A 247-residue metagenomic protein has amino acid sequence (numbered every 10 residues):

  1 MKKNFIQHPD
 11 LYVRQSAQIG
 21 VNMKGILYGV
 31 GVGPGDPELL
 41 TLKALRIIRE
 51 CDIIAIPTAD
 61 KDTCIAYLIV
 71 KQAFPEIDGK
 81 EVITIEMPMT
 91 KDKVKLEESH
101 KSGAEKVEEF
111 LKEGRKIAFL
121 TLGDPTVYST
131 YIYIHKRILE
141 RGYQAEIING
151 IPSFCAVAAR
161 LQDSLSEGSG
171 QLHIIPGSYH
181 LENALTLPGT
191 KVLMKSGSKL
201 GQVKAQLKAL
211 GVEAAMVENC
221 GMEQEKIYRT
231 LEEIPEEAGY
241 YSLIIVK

Functional and structural regions predicted by a protein language model:
K2, N22-P37, L42-L45, R49-Y143 (+3 more regions): Class I S-adenosyl-L-methionine
L27, L185-K247: A contiguous loop/helix-start segment that scaffolds small-molecule binding in enzyme catalytic cores
K61-T63, T90, P152-C155, M222-Q224: Short gly/pro/ser/thr-enriched loop/turn and capping motifs at secondary-structure boundaries
V82-T84, A145, I174, A214-M216: Conserved beta-strand scaffold positions in the cores of enzyme catalytic domains, especially in NTP/NDP-utilizing
K95-A104, R160-D163, T186-T190, Y228-E233: Short, surface-exposed amphipathic charged segments that create phosphate/polyanion-binding patches used for binding
G103-K106, G177-L185, S198-Q202: A short, acidic, amphipathic alpha-helical segment used as a generic capping/interface helix at domain edges
T126-L187, P235: Class I SAM-dependent methyltransferase SAM-binding "motif I" and its flanking Rossmann-like core
